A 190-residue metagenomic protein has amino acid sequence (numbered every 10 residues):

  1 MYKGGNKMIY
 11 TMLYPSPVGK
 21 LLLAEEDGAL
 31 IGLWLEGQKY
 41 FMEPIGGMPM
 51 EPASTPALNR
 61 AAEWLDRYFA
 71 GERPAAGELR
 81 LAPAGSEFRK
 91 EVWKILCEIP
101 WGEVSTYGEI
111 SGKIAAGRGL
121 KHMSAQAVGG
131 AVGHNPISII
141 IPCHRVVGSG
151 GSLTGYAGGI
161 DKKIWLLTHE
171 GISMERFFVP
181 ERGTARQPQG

Functional and structural regions predicted by a protein language model:
Y2-I31: DNA-contacting interfaces and partner/effector-binding or oligomerization modules in DNA-centric proteins
K3-G4, A24, L35, H169 (+1 more regions): Intrinsic disorder/low-complexity signal
I9-V18, F41-P49, L58-L65, S111-G119: Short charge-dense sequence patches
Y10-P17, G71-G190: Nucleic acid-binding interface residues in structured DNA/RNA-binding domains, emphasizing the DNA-engaging scaffolds
L22-L23, G32, T106, G155: A sequence-level detector of short linear motifs
E25-E78: Compact structured core domains
